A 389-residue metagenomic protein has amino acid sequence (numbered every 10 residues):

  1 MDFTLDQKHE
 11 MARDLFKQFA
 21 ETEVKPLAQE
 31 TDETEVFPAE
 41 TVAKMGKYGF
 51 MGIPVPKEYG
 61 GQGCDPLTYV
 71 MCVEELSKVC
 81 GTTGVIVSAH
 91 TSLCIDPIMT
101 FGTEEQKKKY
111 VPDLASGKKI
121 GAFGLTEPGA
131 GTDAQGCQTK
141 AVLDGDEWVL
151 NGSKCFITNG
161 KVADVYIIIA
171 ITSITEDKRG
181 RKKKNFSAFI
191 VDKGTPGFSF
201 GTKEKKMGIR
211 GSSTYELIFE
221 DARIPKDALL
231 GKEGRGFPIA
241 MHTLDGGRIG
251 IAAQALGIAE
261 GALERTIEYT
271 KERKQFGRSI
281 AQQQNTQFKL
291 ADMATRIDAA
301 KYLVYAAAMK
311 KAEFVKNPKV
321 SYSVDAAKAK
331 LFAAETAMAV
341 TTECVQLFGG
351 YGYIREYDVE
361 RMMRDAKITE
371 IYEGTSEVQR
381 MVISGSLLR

Functional and structural regions predicted by a protein language model:
M1-A89, F101-Q106, D113-K118, G131-A134 (+4 more regions): Alpha-helical interface subdomain recognition
G49, V73-S77, A170-I171, V191-P196 (+1 more regions): Short Ser/Thr-interspersed hydrophobic loop/turn segments at strand-loop and sheet-helix junctions that line or gate
S92-T100: Helix-loop "lid/cap" segments that line or gate small-molecule binding pockets
L114, G129-T132, F156-N159, R179-R181 (+1 more regions): Short Gly/Pro-enriched turn/cap motifs at secondary-structure boundaries
G117-L125, I169: A short, Trp-centered hydrophobic/proline-enriched beta-strand micro-motif
G136, G194-R223: Flexible, small-/acidic-enriched active-site or ligand-binding loops
D146-E147, N151-F200: A short core secondary-structure module
E220-I239: Long, acidic (Asp/Glu-rich), low-complexity accessory segments flanking structured domains
